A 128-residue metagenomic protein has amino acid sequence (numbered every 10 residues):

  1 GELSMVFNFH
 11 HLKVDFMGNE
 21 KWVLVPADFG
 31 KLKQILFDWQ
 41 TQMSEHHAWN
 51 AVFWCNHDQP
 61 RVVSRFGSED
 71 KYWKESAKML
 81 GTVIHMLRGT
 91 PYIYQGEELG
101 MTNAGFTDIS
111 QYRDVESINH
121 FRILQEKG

Functional and structural regions predicted by a protein language model:
G1-G128: Active-site and adjacent substrate-binding regions of carbohydrate-active enzymes
